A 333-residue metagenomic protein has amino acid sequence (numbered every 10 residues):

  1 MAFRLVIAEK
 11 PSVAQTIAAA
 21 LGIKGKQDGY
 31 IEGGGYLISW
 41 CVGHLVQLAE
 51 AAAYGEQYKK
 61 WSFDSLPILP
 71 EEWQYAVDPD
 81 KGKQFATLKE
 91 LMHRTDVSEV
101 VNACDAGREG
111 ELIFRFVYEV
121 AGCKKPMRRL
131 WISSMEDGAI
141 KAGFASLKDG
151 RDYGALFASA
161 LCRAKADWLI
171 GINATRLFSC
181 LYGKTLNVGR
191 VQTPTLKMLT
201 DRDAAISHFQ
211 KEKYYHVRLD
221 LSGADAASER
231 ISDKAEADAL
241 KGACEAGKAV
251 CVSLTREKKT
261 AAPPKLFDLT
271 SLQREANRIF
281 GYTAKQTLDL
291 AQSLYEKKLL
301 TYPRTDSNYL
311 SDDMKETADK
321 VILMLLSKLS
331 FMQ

Functional and structural regions predicted by a protein language model:
M1-A164, W168: Intrinsically disordered, low-complexity regulatory segments
V6, V13, D80-L88, A106-V117 (+14 more regions): Helical mechanochemical/support elements of P-loop NTPase systems and associated helical scaffolds
I7-E9, C41, A103-D105, D220 (+3 more regions): Generic beta-strand/beta-sheet core signal
L21, G25, V120-K125, K148 (+4 more regions): A generic secondary-structure signal for well-formed alpha-helical elements
G25-G29, K125, G150-A155, R176-C180 (+2 more regions): Active-site phosphate-binding and catalytic loops of NTP-dependent enzymes
L37, L45-D78, E90, G183-Q292 (+3 more regions): Long, highly charged, low-complexity internal segments
W131, Y153, P263-P264, Y282-K285 (+1 more regions): Alpha-helix capping and helix-loop boundary segments enriched in small/acidic/polar residues
Y153, F157-A158, L169, L290 (+1 more regions): Extended, highly charged linker/hinge segments and catalytic-adjacent loops that couple domains and form adaptable
